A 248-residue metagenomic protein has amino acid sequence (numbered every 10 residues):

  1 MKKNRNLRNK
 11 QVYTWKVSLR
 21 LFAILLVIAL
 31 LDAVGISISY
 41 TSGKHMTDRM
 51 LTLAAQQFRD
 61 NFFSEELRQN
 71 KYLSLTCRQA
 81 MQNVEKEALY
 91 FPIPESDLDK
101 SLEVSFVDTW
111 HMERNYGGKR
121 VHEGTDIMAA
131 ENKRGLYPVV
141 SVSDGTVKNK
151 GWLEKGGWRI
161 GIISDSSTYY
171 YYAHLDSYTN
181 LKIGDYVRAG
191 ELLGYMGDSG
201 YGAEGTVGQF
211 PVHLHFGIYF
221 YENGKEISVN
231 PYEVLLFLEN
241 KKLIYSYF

Functional and structural regions predicted by a protein language model:
K2-R68: Cationic-aromatic interfacial patches
S39-W158, A189, G202, L243-F248: Surface-exposed, glycine-biased beta-strand/turn segments
K119-N132, G161-S166, I218-I227: Small beta-barrel nucleic-acid-binding modules, principally OB-folds
D126, G161, Y171, Y195 (+1 more regions): Conserved beta-strand positions that form and line the central face of beta-propeller blades
V140-S177, G205-V207, P211-V212: Zn2+-dependent peptidoglycan hydrolase active-site motif and core
R159-I162, R188-E204: Short hydrophobic beta/alpha edge segments that flank linear recognition/processing sites
I183, R188-E191, Q209-F248: Acidic, glycine-rich catalytic/binding loops that coordinate metals and/or anionic ligands
